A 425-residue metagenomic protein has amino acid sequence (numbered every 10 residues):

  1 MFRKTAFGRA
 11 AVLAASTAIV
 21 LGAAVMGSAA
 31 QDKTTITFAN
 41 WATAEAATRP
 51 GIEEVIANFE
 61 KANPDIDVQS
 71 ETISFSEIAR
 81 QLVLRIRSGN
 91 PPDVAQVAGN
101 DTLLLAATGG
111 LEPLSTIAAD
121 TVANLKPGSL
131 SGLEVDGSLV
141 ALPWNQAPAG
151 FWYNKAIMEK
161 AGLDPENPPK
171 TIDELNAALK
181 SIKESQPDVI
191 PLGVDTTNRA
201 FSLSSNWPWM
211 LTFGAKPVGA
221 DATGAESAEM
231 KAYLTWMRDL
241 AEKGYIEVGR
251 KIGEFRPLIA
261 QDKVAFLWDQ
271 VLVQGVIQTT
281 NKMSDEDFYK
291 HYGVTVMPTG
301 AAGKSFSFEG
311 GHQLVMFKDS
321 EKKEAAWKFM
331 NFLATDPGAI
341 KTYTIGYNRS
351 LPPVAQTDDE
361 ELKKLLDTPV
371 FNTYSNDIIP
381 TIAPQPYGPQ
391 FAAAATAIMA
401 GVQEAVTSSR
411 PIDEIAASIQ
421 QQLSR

Functional and structural regions predicted by a protein language model:
F2-T5, R9-T17, M26-L104, P165 (+7 more regions): Conserved N-terminal structural module of periplasmic/extracytoplasmic solute-binding proteins
T37-N40, Q69-E71, D93-Q96, A141-P143 (+5 more regions): Structural recognition of the beta-strand scaffold that forms the well-ordered cores of secreted hydrolase catalytic
E54-L125, E134, K160-G162, N167-K170 (+5 more regions): Extracytoplasmic "Venus flytrap"/periplasmic binding protein-like
A98-G150, N176, I190, S202-S205 (+5 more regions): Hinge/lid segment of periplasmic solute-binding proteins
L105-G109, S129-N167, D195-G219, F308-F317 (+1 more regions): Periplasmic solute-binding protein
E159, P165, E360-E361, D377-R425: Conserved C-terminal helix/tail region of periplasmic/extracytoplasmic solute-binding proteins
N176-S181, A220-G249: Glycine-centered hinge/linker elements that transmit conformational signals in sensory and ligand-binding systems
L272-Y289, G300-A400: C-terminal lobe and pocket-closing loops of periplasmic/extracytoplasmic Venus-flytrap solute-binding proteins
